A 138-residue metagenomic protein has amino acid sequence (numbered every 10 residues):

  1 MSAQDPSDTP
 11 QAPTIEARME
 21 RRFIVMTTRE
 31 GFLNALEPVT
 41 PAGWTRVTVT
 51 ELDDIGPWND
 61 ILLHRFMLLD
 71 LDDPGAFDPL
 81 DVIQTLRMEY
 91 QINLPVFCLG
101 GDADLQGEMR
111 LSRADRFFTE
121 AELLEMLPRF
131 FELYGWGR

Functional and structural regions predicted by a protein language model:
M1-F23, T27-E37, P128-R138: Non-catalytic signal-transmission and effector/linker regions of two-component phosphorelay proteins
E30-F32, D72-F77, A103-L105, L124: Short acidic, S/G/P-rich loop/turn micro-motifs used as interaction or catalytic elements
T40-G43, I92, R110-A114: Short, structured coil segments at secondary-structure junctions
T50-F66: Acidic, metal-coordinating helix/loop segments flanking the phosphotransfer/catalytic sites of two-component signaling
L68-L86: Conserved phosphotransfer microenvironments
L86-I92: Conserved phosphotransfer cores of two-component systems
N93-D102: A short, hydrophobic beta-strand element within the central beta-sheet of small alpha/beta folds
R110-R129: Output/docking surface of receiver
